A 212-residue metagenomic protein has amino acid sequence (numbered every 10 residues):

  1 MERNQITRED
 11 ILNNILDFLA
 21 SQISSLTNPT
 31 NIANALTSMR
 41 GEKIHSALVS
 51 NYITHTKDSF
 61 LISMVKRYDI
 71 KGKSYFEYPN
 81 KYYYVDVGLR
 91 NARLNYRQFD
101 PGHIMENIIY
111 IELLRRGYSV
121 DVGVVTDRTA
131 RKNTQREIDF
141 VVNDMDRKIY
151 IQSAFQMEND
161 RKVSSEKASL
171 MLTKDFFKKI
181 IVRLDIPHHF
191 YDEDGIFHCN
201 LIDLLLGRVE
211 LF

Functional and structural regions predicted by a protein language model:
M1-D58, M64: Conserved helicase/translocase motor-coupling segment
L48-F212: A cross-kingdom feature that marks ATP-driven nucleic-acid transaction machinery
